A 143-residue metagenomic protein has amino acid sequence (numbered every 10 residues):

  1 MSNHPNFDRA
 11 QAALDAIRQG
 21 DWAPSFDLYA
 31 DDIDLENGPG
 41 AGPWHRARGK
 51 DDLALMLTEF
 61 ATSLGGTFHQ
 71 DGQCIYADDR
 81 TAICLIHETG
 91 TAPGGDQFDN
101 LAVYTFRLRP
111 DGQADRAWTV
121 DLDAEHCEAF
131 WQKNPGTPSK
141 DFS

Functional and structural regions predicted by a protein language model:
M1-D31, P135-S143: Short, low-complexity N-terminal intrinsically disordered segments enriched in polar/charged residues
S2-P5, T58-S143: A beta-strand edge to alpha-helix "cap/lid" segment located at domain peripheries
P5, P24-R80: A solvent-exposed, acidic/Ser-Thr-rich amphipathic alpha-helical stretch
A10, I33, L53, A82-C84 (+1 more regions): Hydrophobic aliphatic residue packing
A12-D15, P43, A117: Short, flexible active-site loop motifs that bind/organize anionic cofactors or intermediates
A13-A16, L35-N37, D111, A124: Intrinsically disordered, low-complexity regions enriched in Ser/Pro/Gly/Gln/His and often acidic
G20, A47-R48, R109, L122: Short coil/turn linker and secondary-structure boundary residues
